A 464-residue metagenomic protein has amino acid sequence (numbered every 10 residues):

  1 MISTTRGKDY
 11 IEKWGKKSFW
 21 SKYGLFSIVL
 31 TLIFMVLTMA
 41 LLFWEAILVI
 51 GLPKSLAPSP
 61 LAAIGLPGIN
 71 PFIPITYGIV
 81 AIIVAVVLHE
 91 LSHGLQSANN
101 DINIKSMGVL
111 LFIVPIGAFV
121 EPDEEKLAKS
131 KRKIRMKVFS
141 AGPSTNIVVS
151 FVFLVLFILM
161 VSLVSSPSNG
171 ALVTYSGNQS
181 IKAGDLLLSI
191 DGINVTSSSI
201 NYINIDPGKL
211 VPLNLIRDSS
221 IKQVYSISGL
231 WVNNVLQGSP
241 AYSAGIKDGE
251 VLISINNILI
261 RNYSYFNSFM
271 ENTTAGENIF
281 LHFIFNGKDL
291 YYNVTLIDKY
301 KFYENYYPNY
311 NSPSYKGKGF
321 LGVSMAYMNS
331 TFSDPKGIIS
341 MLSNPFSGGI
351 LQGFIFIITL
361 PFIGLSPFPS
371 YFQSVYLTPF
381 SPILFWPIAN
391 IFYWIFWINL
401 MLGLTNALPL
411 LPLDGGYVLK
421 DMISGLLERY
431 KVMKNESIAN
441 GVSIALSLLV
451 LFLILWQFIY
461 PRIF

Functional and structural regions predicted by a protein language model:
M1-F464: Hydrophobic transmembrane alpha-helices and their immediate loop junctions in multi-pass integral membrane proteins
